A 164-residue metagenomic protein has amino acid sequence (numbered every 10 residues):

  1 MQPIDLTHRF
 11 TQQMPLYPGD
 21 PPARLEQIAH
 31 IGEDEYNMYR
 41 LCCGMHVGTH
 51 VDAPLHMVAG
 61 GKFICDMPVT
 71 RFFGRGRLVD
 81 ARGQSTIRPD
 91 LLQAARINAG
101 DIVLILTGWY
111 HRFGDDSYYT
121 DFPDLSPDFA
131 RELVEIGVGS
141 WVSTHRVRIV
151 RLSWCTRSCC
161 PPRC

Functional and structural regions predicted by a protein language model:
M1-C164: Active-/binding-site microenvironments in catalytic and ligand-binding cores
